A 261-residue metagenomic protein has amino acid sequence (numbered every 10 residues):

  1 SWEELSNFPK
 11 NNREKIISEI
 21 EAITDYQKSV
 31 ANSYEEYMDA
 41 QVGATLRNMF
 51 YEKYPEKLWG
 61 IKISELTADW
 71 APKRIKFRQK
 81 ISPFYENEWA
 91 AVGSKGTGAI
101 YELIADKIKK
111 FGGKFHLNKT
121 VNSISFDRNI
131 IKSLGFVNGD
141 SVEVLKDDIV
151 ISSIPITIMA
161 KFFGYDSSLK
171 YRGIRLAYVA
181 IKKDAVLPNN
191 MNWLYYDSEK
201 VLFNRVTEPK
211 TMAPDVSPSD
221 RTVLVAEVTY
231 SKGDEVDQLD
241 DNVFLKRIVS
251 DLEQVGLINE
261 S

Functional and structural regions predicted by a protein language model:
S1-K15: N-terminal glycine-rich phosphate/pyrophosphate-binding loop and immediately adjacent elements
W2-L5, E56, I63, T67-A68 (+12 more regions): Generic secondary-structure boundary/loop-capping signal
I16-F126: Active-site/ligand-binding neighborhood in enzyme catalytic cores
N122-N242, K246-G256: Mid-domain catalytic core of redox enzymes that form a hydrophobic substrate pocket/lid adjacent to a catalytic redox
I258-S261: A glycine-rich dinucleotide-binding beta-alpha-beta segment and adjacent secondary-structure elements that constitute
